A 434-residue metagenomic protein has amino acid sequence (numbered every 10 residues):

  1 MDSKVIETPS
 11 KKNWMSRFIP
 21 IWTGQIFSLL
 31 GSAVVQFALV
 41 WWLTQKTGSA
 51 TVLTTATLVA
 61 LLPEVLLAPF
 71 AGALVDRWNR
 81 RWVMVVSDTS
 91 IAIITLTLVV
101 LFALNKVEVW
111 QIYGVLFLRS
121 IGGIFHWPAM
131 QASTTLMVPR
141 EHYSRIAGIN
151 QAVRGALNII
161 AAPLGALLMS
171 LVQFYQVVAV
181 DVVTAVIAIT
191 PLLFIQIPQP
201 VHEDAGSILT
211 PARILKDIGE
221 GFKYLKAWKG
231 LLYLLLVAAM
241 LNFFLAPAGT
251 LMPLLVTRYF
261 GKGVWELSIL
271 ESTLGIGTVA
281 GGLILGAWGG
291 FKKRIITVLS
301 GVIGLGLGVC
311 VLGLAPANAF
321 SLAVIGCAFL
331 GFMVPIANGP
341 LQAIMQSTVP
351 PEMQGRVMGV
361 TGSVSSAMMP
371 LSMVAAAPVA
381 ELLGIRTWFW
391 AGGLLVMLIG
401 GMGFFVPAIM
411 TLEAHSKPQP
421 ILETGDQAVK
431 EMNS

Functional and structural regions predicted by a protein language model:
D2-F18, P198-L236, I421-N433: Juxtamembrane intracellular "pre-TM" segments in multi-pass secondary transporters
S3, L66, V83, T97 (+4 more regions): C-terminal transmembrane bundle of multi-pass solute transporters/carriers
I6-P63, K223-L274: Helix-loop boundary and gating motifs at the non-cytosolic
F18, A50, R80, V109 (+7 more regions): Membrane-helix interface/capping residues of multi-pass secondary transporters
I19-Q36, T57-V75, N79-I94, Q111-S170 (+9 more regions): Substrate-agnostic recognition of the 12-TM MFS/MFS-like secondary transporter fold
A38-K46, L98-L104, I160-V180, R258-Y259 (+1 more regions): Transmembrane alpha-helix termini and helix-breaking/packing motifs in multi-pass membrane transporters
L61, A92-V99, G155, V182-I189 (+3 more regions): Small-residue-rich packing faces within the transmembrane alpha-helices of Major Facilitator Superfamily
N105, A132, L136, V178-L209 (+1 more regions): Helix-loop junctions on the cytosolic side of multi-pass membrane transporters, especially the intracellular loop
